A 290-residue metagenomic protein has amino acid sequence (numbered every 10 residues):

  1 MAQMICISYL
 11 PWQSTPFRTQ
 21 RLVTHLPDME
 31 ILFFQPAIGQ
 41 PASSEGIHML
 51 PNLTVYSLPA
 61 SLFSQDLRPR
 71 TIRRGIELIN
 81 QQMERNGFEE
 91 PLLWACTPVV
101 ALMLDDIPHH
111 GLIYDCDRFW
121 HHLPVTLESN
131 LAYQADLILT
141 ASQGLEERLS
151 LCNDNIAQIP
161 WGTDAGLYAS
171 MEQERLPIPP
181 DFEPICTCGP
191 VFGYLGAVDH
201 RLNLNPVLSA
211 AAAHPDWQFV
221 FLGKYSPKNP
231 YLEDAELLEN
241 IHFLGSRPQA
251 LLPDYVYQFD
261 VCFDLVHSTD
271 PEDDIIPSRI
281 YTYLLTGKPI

Functional and structural regions predicted by a protein language model:
M1, R85-G87, E172-V191: Nucleotide-sugar donor-binding and catalytic loop/hinge architecture of NDP-sugar-dependent glycosyltransferases
M1-S44, A212: N-terminal subdomain of nucleotide-sugar transferases
Q13-F17, A250-L252, D264-L284, I290: Nucleotide-sugar-dependent
I79-E84, D105, F119-A141, L145-R148: Membrane-proximal helix-turn-helix segments that form the acceptor-binding/catalytic region of lipid-linked
H122-L127, T163-E183, H200: Acidic anion/phosphate-binding donor-loop and adjacent secondary structure in glycosyltransferase catalytic cores
G144, G162, M171, F259: Carbohydrate-associated surface elements
E183-L202, L208: Conserved donor-binding/catalytic core segment of Leloir-type glycosyltransferases
G223, N229-P253: Nucleotide-activated donor-binding/catalytic signature segment of Leloir-type glycosyltransferases, i.e., the conserved
